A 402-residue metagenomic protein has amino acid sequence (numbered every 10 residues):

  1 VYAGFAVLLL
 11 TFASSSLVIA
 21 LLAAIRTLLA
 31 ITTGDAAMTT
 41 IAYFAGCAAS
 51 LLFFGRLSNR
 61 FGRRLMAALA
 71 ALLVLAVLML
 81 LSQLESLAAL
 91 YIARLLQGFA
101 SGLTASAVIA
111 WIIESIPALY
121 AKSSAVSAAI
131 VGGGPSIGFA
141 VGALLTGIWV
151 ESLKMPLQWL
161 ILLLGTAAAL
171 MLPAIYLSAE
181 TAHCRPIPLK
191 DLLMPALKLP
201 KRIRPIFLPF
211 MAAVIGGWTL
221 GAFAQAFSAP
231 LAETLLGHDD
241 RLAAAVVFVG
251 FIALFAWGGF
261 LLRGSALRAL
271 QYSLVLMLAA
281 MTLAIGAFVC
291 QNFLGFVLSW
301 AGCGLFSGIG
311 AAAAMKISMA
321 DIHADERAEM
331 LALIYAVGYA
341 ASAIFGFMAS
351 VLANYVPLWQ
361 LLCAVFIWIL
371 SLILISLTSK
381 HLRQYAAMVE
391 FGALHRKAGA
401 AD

Functional and structural regions predicted by a protein language model:
A30, G62, Q83-A89, A287-Q291: Helix-breaking motifs and short loop linkers at transmembrane-helix boundaries and internal kinks in secondary membrane
A48-E85: Conserved MFS/SLC helix-loop-helix module at the cytosolic interface between two early adjacent transmembrane helices
A88-Q97, L294-G302: Paired small-residue
L95-G133: Cytoplasmic helix-loop-helix junction between adjacent transmembrane helices in 12-TM secondary transporters
K122, V126, I130-Y176: Helix-loop-helix hairpin linking two adjacent transmembrane segments in secondary transporters
A243-A266: Transmembrane alpha-helices of Major Facilitator/SLC transporters
A269-A311: C-terminal transmembrane helical hairpin of 12-TM major facilitator-type secondary transporters
S307, M315-P357: A late C-terminal transmembrane helix in Major Facilitator Superfamily
